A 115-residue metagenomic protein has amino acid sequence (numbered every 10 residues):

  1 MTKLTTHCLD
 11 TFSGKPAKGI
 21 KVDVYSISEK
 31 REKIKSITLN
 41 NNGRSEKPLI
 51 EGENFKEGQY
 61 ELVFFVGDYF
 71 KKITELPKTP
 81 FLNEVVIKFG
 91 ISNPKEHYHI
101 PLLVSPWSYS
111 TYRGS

Functional and structural regions predicted by a protein language model:
M1-K88, S92, H99: Beta-strand-dominated extracellular/periplasmic modules and repeats in secreted or surface-exposed proteins
P94-S115: Compositionally biased low-complexity segments at domain edges in trafficked proteins and select soluble regulators
